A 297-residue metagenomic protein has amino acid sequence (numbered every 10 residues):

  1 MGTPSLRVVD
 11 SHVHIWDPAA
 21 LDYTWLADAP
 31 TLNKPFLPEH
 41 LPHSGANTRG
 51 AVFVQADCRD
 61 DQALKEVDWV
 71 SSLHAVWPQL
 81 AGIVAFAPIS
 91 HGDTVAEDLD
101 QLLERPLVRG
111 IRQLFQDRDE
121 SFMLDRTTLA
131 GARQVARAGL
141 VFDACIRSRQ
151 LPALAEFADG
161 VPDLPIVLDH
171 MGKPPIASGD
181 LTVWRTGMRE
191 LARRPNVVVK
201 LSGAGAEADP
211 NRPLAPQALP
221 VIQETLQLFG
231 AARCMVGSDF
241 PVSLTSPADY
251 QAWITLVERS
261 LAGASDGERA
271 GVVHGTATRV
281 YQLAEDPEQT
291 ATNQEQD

Functional and structural regions predicted by a protein language model:
M1-S11, L26, L32-S44, R49-G50 (+3 more regions): Mid-to-C-terminal alpha-helical segments outside catalytic/metal-binding sites
R7, A46-V52, V76-G82, R105-R109 (+4 more regions): Short, well-ordered coil/turn segments that N-cap beta-strands
V8-P18, L168-M171: Histidine-centered catalytic micro-motifs
H12, A51, I83, I111 (+6 more regions): Conserved, mostly hydrophobic/aromatic
W16-V52, E104-R109, L164-P165, P195-V198 (+2 more regions): Active-site gating loops and adjacent loop-to-helix segments of metal-dependent hydrolytic enzymes
A63-Q79, L168, A218-Q227, Y250-S260: Short, electropositive alpha-helical surface patch
L64-Q150, E156-A158, K200-A204, N211-R212: Active-site gating/metal-coordination segments in enzymes
L124-M235: Catalytic pocket-lining loop regions of alpha/beta-barrel enzymes, especially the amidohydrolase/enolase/GH5 lineages
